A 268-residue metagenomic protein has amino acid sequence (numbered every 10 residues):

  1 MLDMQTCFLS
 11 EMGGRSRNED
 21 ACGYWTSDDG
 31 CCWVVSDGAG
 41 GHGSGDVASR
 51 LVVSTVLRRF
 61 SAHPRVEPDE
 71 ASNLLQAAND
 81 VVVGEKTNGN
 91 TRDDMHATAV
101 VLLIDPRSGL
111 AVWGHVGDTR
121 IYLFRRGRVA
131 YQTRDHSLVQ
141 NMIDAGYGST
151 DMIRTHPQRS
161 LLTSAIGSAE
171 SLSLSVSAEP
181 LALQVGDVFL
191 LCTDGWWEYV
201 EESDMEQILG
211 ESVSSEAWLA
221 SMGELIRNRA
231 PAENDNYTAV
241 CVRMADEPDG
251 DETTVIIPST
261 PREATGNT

Functional and structural regions predicted by a protein language model:
M1-T268: PP2C/PPM-type serine/threonine phosphatase catalytic domain
